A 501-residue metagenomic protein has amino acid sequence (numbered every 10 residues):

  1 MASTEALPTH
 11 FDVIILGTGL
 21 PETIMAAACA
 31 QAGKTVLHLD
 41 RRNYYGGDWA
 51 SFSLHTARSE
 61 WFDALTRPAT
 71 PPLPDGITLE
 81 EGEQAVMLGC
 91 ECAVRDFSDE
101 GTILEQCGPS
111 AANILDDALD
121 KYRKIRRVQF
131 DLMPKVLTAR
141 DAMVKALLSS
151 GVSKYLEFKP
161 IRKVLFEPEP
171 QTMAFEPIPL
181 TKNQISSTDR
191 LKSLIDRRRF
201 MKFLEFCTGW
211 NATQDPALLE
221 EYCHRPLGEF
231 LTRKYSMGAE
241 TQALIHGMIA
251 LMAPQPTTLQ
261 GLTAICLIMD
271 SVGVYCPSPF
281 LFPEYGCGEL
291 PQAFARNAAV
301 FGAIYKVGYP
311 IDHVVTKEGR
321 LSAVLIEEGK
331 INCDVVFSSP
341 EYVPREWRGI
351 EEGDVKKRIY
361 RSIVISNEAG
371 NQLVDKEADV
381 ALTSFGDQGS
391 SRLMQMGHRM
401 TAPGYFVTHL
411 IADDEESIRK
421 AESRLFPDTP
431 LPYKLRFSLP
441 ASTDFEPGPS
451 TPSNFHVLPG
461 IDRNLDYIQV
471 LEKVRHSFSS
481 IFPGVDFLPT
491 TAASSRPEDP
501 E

Functional and structural regions predicted by a protein language model:
A2-L194: N-terminal glycine-rich phosphate/pyrophosphate-binding loop and immediately adjacent elements
T4, K34, L54, D141-A142 (+10 more regions): Short amphipathic alpha-helices and their capping/turn residues within compact interaction modules
P21-M25, R41, A139-M143, C223 (+5 more regions): Alpha-helical interaction elements in eukaryotic regulators
R42, G46-G47, S51-A57, I161-E167 (+5 more regions): Short amphipathic alpha-helical segments embedded in low-complexity Lys/Glu-rich regions
W49-F52, M143, G349-E351, A421-E422 (+1 more regions): Short coil/turn segments at secondary-structure boundaries
R123-D270, F280-Y285: Rossmann-like flavin
L281-F282, Q292-A303, Y309-S442: Mid-domain catalytic core of redox enzymes that form a hydrophobic substrate pocket/lid adjacent to a catalytic redox
T401-E501: Conserved flavin/dinucleotide-binding core of flavoenzymes
